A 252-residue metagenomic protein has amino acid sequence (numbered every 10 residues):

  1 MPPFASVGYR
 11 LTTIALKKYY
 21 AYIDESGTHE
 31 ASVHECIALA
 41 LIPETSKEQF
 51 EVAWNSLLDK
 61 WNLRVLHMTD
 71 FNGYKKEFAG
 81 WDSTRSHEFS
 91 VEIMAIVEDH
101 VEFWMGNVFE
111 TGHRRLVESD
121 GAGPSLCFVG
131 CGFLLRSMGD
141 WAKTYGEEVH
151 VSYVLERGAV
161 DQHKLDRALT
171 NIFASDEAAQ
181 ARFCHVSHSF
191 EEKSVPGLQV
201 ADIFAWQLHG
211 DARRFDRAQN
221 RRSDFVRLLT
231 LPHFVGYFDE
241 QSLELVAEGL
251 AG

Functional and structural regions predicted by a protein language model:
M1-G252: Phosphate-ester processing/binding pockets and catalytic centers
